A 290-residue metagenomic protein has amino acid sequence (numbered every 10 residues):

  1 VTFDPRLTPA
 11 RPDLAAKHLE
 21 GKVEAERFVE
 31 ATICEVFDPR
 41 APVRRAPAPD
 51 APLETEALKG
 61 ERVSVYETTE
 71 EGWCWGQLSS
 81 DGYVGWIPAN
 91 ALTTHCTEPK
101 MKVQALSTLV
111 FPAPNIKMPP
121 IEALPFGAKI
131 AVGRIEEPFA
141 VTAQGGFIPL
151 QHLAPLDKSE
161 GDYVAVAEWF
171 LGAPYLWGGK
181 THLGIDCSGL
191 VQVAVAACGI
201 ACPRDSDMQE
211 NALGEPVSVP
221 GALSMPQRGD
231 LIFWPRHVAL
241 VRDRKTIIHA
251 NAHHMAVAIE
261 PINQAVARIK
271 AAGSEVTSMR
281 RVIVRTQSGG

Functional and structural regions predicted by a protein language model:
V1-T32, A48, T55, E61-S64 (+4 more regions): Boundary regions of SH3-family modules and the immediately adjacent low-complexity/disordered segments in eukaryotic
E30-R44, T97-F111, A196-G214: Short, basic/aromatic beta-hairpin or loop at an interaction surface
R45-P52, V110-P120, N211-L223: Short alpha-helix capping/helix-loop boundary micro-motifs
A51, A57, L124, P220-Q227 (+1 more regions): Short, well-ordered loop/turn sites that connect or cap secondary structure elements
Y66, G133, F233-P235: Residue-level recognition of conserved beta-strand edge/terminus positions
T94, I135, L153-P155, E215-P220 (+1 more regions): Aromatic- and glycine-rich peptidoglycan recognition patches
P112-L124, A128, L171-I185, F233-S274: Glycine-rich catalytic cores of cysteine/serine-nucleophile enzymes that process amide/ester linkages in cell-envelope
Y175-G189, V193-P226: Catalytic cysteine-centered active-site loop
